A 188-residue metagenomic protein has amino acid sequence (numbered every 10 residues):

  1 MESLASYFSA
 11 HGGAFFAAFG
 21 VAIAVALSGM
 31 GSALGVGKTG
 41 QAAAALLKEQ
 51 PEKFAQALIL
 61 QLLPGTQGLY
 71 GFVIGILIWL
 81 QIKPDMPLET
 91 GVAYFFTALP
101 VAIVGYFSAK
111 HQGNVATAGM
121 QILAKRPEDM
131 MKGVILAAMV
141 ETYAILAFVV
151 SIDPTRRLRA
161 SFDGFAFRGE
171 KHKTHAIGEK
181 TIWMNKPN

Functional and structural regions predicted by a protein language model:
M1-R168: Hydrophobic, small-residue-rich transmembrane alpha-helices and their short perimembrane loops in multi-pass membrane
K173-N188: Ser/Thr-rich, low-complexity intrinsically disordered segments
